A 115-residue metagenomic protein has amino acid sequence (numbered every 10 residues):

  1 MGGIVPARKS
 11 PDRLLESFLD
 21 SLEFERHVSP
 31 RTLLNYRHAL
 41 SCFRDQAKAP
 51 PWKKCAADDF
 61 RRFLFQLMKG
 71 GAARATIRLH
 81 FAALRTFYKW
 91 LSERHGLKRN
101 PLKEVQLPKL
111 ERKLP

Functional and structural regions predicted by a protein language model:
G2-R8, E16-R31, R37-L114: N-terminal core-binding DNA-recognition domain of tyrosine recombinases/integrases
